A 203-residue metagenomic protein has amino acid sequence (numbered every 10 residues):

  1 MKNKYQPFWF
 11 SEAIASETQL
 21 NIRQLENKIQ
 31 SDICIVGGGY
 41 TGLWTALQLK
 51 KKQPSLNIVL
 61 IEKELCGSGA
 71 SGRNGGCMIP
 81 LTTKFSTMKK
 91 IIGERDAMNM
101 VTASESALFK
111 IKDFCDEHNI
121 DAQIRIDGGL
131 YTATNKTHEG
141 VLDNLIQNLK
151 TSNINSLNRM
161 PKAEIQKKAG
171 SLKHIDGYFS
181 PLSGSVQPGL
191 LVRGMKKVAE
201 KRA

Functional and structural regions predicted by a protein language model:
M1-I33, K51-N57, T83: Extreme N-terminal leader/targeting segments of oxidoreductases
G37-T41, K63: Glycine-rich Rossmann-fold phosphate-binding loop(s) that bind the pyrophosphate of adenine dinucleotide cofactors
A46, K50, V198-E200: Gly/Ala-rich phosphate-binding loop of Rossmann-like dinucleotide-binding domains, activating on the conserved
K50-R73: Glycine-rich FAD pyrophosphate-binding loop
L81-A163: Dinucleotide-binding Rossmann-like beta1-alpha1 core, especially the glycine-rich loop that anchors the ADP
N148, K173-A203: Helical element adjacent to the flavin cofactor pocket in flavoenzyme catalytic cores
